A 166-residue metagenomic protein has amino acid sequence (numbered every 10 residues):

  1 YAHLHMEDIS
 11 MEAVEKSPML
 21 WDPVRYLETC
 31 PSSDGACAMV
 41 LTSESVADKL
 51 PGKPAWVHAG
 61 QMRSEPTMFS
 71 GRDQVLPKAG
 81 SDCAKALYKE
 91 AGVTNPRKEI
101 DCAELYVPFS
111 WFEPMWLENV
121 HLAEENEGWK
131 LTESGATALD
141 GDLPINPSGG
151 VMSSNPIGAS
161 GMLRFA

Functional and structural regions predicted by a protein language model:
Y1-M6, K53-P54, T94-E99: Flexible, glycine/charged-enriched surface loops at secondary-structure junctions
Y1-S45, F109-E118, P144-A166: Conserved beta-strand-centric core segments of catalytic alpha/beta enzyme folds
M19-A86, S134-S148: Condensing-enzyme catalytic core mediating Claisen C-C bond formation in acyl metabolism
K49, A84-E99: Phosphate/pyrophosphate-binding loops at sites that engage ATP/ADP/AMP, CoA/4′-phosphopantetheine, polyphosphate
G60-S64, D101-S110, G150-S153: A short beta-alpha structural unit
F69-D73, Y106-K130, P156-A159: Short glycine/threonine-rich loop-to-helix capping motif typified by GTGT followed within a few residues by an Asp-Pro
K85-Y88, D101-E104, P114-L117: Generic hydrophobic alpha-helical scaffold/packing signal
V93-A103, E127, N146-N155: Hydrophobic alpha-helical bundle architecture
